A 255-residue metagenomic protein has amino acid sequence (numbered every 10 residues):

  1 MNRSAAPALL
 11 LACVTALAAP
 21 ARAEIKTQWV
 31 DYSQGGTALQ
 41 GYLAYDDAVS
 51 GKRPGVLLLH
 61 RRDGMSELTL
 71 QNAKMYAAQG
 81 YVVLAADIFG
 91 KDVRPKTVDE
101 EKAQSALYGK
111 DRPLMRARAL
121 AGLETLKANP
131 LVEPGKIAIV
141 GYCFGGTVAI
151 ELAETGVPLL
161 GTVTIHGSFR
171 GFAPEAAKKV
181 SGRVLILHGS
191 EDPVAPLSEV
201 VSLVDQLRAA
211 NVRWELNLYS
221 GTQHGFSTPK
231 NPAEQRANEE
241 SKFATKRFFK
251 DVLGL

Functional and structural regions predicted by a protein language model:
M1-A5: Positively charged n-region of N-terminal signal peptides that target proteins for export
P7-A16: Bacterial N-terminal signal peptides
A19-A23: Sec/Tat signal peptide C-region and signal peptidase I cleavage site
W29-N129, G225-K230: Serine-hydrolase catalytic machinery in alpha/beta-hydrolase-like enzymes
Y42, R208-L255: C-terminal catalytic histidine-bearing segment of alpha/beta-hydrolase fold enzymes
Q71-N72, P196-Q206: Short alpha-helix in the alpha/beta-hydrolase fold that links the catalytic acid
L120-K179: Primarily recognizes the serine-hydrolase "nucleophile elbow" in alpha/beta-hydrolase and SGNH/GDSL folds
V180, I186-H188, D192: Short beta-strand/loop motif that positions the catalytic acidic residue of the alpha/beta-hydrolase fold
